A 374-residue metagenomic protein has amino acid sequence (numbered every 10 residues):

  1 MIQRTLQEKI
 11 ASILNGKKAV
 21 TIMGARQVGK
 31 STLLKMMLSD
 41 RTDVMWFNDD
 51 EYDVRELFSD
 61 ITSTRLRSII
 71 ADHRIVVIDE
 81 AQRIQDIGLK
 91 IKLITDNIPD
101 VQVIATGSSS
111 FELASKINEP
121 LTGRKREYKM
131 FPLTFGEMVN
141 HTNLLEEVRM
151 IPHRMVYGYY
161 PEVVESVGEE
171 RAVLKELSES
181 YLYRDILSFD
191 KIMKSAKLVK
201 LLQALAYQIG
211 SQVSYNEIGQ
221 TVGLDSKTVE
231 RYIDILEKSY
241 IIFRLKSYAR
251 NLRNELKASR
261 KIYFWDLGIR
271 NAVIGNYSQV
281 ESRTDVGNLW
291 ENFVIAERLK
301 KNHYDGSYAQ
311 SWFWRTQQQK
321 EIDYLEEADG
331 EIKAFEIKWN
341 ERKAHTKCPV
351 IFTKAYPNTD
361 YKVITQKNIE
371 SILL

Functional and structural regions predicted by a protein language model:
Q3, S12-T21, A25, S31 (+6 more regions): A cross-kingdom feature that marks ATP-driven nucleic-acid transaction machinery
M45-I75: Short glycine-rich substrate-engagement loop in P-loop NTPases that contacts/grips substrate
L57, Q82-I91, S115-K116: Conserved ATPase-coupling elements of RecA-like P-loop NTPase cores
I70-I87: Conserved P-loop NTPase "ATPase switch" module shared by AAA+ and STAND
G88-F111, N118-P120: Conserved catalytic/switch belt of AAA+ P-loop NTPases
T106-S110, K116, P132-L133, K367: A short beta-strand-to-loop transition that corresponds to the Sensor-1 phosphate-sensing loop of AAA+ P-loop ATPases
F111-R126, T142: Short regulatory helix/loop adjacent to the ATP-binding pocket of P-loop NTPases
K129-E297, H303: Interdomain hinge/linker elements that couple catalytic modules in large macromolecular machines
